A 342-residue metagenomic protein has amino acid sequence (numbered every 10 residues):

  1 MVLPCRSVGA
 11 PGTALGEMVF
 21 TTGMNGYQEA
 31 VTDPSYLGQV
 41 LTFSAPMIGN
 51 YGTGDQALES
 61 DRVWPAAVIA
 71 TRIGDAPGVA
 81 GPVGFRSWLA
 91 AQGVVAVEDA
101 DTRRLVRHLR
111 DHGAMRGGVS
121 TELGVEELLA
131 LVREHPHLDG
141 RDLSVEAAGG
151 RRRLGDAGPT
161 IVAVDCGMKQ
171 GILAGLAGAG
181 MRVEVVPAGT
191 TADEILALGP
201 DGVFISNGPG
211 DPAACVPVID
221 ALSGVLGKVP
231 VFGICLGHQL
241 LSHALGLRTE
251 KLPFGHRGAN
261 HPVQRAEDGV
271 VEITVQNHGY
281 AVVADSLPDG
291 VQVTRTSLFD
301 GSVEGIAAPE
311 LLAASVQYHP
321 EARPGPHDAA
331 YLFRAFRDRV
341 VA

Functional and structural regions predicted by a protein language model:
M1-G189, D193, A197-L198, P212 (+2 more regions): RNA-binding accessory domains that recognize and position tRNA/RNA substrates
V95, T160, P230-F232, R248 (+1 more regions): Proline-centered loop/turn at the N-terminus of a beta-strand
A157-T160, K228, G290: Phosphate-coordination loops involved in phosphoryl transfer and adenosine-cofactor binding
T160-D165, T274-V275, A314-Y318: Active-site-proximal beta-strand elements of phosphoester/diester hydrolases
A197, D201-G202, N207-A281, G325-V340: Cysteine-nucleophile active-site neighborhood
G269-L311: Catalytic beta-strand/loop cores that center a nucleophilic Ser/Cys/Thr and support acyl-enzyme chemistry
G305-V341: A glycine-centered loop/beta-turn motif at secondary-structure junctions
